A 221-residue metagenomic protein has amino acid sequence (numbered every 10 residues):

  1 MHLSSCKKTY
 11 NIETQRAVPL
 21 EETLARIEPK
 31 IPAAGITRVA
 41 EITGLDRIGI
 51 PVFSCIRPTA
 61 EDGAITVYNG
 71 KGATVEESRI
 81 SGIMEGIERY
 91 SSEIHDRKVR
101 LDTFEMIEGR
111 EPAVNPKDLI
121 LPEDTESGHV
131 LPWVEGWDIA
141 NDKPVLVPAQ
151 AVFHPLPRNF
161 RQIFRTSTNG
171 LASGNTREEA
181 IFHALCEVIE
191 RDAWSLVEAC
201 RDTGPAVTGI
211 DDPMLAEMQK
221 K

Functional and structural regions predicted by a protein language model:
M1-K221: Helix-coil modules at protein/domain termini and other flexible surface or pore-lining loops, especially C-terminal
